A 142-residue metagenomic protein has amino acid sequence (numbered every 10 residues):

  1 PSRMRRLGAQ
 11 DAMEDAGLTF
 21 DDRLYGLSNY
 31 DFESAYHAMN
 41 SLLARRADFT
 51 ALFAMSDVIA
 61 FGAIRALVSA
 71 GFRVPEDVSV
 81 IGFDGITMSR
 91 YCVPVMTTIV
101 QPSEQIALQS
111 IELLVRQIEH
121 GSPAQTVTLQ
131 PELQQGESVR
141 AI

Functional and structural regions predicted by a protein language model:
P1-I142: Bacterial carbohydrate/catabolite-sensing allosteric modules
